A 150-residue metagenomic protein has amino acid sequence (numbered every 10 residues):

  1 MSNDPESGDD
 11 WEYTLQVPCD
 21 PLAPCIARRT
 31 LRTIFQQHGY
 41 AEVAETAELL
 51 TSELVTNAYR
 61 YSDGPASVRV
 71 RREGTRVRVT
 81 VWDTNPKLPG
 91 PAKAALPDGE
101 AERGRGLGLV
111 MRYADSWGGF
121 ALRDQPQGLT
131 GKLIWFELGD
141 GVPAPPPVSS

Functional and structural regions predicted by a protein language model:
M1-T14, Y59-S150: Conserved beta-strand-loop-beta-strand hairpin that lines the nucleotide-binding pocket of ATP/GTP-utilizing enzymes
S2-P5, A23-A27, H38-G39, R78-V79: Short hydrophobic/aromatic-rich motifs at helix boundaries and adjacent loops
T14-R28: STAS-typified acidic loop motif
C19-D20, V43, A95: A generic structural signal for short
P24-S52, A101: Conserved short strand/loop->alpha-helix "switch" segment adjacent to the catalytic nucleotide/phosphoryl-transfer site
E53-L54, A58: Short, small-hydrophobic-rich alpha-helical interface motif
